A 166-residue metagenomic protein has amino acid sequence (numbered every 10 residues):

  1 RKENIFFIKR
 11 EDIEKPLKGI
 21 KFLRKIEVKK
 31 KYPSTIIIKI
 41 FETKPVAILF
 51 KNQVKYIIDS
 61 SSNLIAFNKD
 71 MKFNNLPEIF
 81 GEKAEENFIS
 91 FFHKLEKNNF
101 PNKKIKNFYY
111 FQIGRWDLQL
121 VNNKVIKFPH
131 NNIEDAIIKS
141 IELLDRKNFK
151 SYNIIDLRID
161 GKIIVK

Functional and structural regions predicted by a protein language model:
R1-K166: Charged, solvent-exposed interaction patches on well-folded alpha/beta domains that mediate macromolecular contacts
